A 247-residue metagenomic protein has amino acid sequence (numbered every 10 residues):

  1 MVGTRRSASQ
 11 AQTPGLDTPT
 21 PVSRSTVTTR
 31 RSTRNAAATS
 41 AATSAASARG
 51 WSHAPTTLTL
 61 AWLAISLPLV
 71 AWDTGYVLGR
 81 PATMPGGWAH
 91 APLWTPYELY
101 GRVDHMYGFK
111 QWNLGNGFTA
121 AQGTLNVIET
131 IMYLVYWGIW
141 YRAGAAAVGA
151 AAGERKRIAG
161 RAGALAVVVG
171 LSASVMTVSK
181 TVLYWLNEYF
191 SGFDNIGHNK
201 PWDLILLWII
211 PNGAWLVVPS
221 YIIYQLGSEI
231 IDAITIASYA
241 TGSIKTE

Functional and structural regions predicted by a protein language model:
M1-T56, A146-K156, D232-E247: Transit-peptide-like, low-complexity N-terminal presequences and other terminal intrinsically disordered regions
V2-Q10, P14, M84-P85, H90 (+2 more regions): Membrane-interface interhelical loops and short amphipathic "cap" helices that link adjacent transmembrane segments
G50-T130: N-terminal helical submodule of small eukaryotic multi-pass membrane proteins
L58, W62-W72, R80, T119-S238 (+1 more regions): Eukaryotic polytopic
